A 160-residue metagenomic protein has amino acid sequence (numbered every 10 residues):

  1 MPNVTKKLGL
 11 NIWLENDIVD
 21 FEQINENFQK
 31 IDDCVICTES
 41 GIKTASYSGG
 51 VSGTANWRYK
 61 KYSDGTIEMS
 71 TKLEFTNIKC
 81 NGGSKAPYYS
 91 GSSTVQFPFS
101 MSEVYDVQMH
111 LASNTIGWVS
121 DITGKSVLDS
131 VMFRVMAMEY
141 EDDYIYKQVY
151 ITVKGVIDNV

Functional and structural regions predicted by a protein language model:
M1-I36: Extracellular "spike/adhesin" assembly and maturation modules and analogous cytosolic coiled-coil scaffolds
K6, F21, S40, S48-V51 (+1 more regions): Intrinsically disordered, low-complexity regions enriched in Ser/Pro/Gly/Gln/His and often acidic
D20, W57, Y150-T152: Conserved beta-strand and immediately adjacent loop positions that scaffold enzyme active sites
E26-S70, V160: Glycine-rich, low-complexity segments
T66-V160: Extracellular attachment/recognition segments
